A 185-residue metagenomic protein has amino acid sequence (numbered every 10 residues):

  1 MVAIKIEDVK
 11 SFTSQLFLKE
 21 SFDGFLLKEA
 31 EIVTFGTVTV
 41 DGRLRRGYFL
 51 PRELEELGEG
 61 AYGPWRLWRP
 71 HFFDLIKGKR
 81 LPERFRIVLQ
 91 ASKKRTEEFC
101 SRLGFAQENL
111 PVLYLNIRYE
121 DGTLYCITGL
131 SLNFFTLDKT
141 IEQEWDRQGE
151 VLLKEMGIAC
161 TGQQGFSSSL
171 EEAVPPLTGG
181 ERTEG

Functional and structural regions predicted by a protein language model:
M1-R66: Charge-rich, low-complexity N-terminal segments
E59-T123: Surface-exposed, low-hydrophobicity interaction/linker segments
R66-R69, D146, T183: Short linear interaction motif-like sites in intrinsically disordered regions of transcription factors
L124-L170: Mixed-charge, glycine-accented linear interaction segment located at domain edges/termini
V174-G185: Long, low-complexity, intrinsically disordered segments
